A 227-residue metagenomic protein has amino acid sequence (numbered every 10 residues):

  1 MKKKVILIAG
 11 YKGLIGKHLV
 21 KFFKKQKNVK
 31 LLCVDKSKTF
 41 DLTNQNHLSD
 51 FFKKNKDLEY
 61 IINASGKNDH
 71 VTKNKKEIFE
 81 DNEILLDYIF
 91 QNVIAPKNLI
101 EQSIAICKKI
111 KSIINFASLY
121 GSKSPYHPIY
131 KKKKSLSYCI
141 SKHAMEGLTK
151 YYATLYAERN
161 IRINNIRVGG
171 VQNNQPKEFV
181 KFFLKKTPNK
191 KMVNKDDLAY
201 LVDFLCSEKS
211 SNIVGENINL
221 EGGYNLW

Functional and structural regions predicted by a protein language model:
A9-K21: N-terminal Rossmann NAD(P)H-binding glycine-rich loop of SDR-like oxidoreductase domains
A64-T72, A117, G223: Conserved NAD(P)H cofactor-binding loop of Rossmann-fold oxidoreductase domains
T72-I89, K131-S135, F182-L184: Short alpha-helical oligomerization interface
I78-K97, I114, Y138-S141, M145 (+1 more regions): Catalytic Tyr-X3-Lys loop
I114-A144, T149-E158: Catalytic loop of short-chain dehydrogenase/reductase
A157-R162, I213-G215: Short, small/polar-rich loop/turn modules that mediate ligand/substrate recognition or access, typified
T187-L198, K209: A conserved structural motif in NAD(P)-dependent oxidoreductases
D203, V214-W227: Short C-terminal tail/terminal secondary-structure segment of NAD(P)H-dependent dehydrogenase/reductase domains
